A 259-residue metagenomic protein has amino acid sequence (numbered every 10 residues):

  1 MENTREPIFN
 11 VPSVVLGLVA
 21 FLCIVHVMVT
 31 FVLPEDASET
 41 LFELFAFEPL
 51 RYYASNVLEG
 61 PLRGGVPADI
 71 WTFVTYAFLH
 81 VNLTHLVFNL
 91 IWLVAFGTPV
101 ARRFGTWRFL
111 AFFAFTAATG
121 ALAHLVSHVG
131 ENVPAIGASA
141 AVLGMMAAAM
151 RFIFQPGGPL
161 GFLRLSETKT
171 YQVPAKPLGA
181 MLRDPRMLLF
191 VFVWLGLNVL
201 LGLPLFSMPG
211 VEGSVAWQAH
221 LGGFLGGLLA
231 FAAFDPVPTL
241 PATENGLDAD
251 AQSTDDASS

Functional and structural regions predicted by a protein language model:
M1-S259: A detector for small-residue-rich transmembrane helices and their helix-helix packing motifs
